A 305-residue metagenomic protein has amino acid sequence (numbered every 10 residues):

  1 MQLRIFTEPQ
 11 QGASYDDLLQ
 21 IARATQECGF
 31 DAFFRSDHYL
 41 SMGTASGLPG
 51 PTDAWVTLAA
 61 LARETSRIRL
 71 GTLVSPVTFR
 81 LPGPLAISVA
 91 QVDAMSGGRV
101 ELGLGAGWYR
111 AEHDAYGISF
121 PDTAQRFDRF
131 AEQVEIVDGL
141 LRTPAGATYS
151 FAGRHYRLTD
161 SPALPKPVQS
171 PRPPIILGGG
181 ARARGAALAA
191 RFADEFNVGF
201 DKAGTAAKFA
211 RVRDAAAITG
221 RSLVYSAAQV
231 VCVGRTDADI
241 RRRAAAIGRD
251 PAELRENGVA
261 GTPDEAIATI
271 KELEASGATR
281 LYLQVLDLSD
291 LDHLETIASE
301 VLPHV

Functional and structural regions predicted by a protein language model:
M1-V305: Active-site-adjacent structural elements that line small-molecule/cofactor binding pockets in enzymes
